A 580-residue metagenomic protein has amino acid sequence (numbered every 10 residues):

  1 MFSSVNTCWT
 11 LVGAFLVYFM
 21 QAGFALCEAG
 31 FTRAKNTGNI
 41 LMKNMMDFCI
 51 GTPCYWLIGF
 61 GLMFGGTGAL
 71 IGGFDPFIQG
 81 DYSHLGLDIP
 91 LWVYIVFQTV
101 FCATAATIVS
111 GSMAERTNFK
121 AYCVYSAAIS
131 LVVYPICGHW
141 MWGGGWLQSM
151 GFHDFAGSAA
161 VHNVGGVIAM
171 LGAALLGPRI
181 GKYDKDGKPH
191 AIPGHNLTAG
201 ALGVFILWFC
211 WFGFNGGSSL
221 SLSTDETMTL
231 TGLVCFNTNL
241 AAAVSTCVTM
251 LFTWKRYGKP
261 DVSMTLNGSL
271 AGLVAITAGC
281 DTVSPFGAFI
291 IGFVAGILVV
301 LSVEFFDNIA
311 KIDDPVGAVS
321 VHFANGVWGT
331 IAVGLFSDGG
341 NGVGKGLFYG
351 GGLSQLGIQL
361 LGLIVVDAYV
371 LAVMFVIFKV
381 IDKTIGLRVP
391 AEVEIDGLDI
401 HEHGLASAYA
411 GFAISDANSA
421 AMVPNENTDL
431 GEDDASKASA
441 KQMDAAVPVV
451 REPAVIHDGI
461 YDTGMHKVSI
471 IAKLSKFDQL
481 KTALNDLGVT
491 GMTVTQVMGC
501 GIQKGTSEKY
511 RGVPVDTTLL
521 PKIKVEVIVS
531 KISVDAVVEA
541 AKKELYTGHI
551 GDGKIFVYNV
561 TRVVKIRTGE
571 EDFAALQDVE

Functional and structural regions predicted by a protein language model:
M1-H457: Glycine- and aromatic-enriched membrane alpha-helices
H401-L405, A420-E580: Positively charged, small/polar-rich N-terminal and surface patches that mediate targeting and assembly and bind
